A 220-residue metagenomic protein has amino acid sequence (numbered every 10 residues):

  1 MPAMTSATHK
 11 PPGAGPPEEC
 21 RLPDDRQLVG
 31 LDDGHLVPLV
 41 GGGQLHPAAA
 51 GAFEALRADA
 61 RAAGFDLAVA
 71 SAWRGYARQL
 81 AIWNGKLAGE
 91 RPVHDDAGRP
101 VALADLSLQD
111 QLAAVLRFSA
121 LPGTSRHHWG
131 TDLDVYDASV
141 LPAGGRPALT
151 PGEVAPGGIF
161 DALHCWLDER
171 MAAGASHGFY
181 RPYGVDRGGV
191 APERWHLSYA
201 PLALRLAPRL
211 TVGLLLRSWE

Functional and structural regions predicted by a protein language model:
S6-E220: Cell-envelope/glycan interface and biosynthesis
